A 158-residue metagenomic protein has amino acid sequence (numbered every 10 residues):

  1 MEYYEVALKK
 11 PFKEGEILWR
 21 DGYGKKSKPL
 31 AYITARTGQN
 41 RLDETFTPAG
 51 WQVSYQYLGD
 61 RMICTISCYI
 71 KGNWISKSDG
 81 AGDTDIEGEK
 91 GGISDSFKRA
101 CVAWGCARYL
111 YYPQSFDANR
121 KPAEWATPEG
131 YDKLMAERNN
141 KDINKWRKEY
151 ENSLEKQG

Functional and structural regions predicted by a protein language model:
M1-K28: N-terminal, Lys/Arg- and Ser/Thr-rich interaction peptides
I33-E137, K141-W146, N152-S153: Positively charged, aromatic-enriched nucleic acid-contacting surfaces
E155-G158: Short intrinsically disordered terminal tails
